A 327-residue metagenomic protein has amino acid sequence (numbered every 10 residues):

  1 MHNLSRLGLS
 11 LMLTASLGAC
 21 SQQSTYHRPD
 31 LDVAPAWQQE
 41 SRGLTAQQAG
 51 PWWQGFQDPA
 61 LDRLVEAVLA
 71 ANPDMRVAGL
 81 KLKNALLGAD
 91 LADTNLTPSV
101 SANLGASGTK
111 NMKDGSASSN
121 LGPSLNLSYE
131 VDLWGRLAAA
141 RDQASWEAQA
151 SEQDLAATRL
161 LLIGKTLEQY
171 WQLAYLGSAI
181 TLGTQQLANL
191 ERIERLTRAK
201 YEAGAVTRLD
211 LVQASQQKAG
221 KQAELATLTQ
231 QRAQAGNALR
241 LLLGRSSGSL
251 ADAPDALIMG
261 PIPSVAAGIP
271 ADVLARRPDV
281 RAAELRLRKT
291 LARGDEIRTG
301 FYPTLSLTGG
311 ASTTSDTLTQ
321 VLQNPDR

Functional and structural regions predicted by a protein language model:
H2-A70, S145, T229-A275: Terminal intrinsically disordered/low-complexity segments used for targeting and assembly
A46, L69-A71, Q143, V206 (+3 more regions): Amphipathic alpha-helical coiled-coil scaffold segments and their short linker/junction regions
W53, D62-V65, G79, A89 (+3 more regions): Extracytoplasmic/secreted envelope proteins and their assembly/folding machinery, especially bacterial periplasmic
L96-S118, S128-A157, L176-A179, R281 (+1 more regions): Small/polar (Gly/Ser/Thr/Ala-rich) solvent-exposed segments that form structured loops/beta-strands/short helices used
L121-L127, I269: Hydrophobic, lipid-facing positions within transmembrane beta-strands of outer-membrane proteins
L137, Q153-I269: Periplasmic alpha-helical coiled-coil/stalk elements that build and connect Gram-negative outer-membrane
